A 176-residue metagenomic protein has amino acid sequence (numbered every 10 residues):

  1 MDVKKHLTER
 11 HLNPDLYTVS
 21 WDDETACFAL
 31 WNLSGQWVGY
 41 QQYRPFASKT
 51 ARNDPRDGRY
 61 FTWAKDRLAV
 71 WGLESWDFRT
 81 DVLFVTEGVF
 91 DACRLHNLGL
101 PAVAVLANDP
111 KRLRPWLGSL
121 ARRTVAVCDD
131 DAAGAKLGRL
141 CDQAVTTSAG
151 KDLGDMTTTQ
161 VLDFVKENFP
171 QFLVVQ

Functional and structural regions predicted by a protein language model:
D2-V3, L137: Generic structural signal for hydrophobic residues
K4-E24: Short, basic/aromatic recognition patches
H6-H11, T62-L73, V145-M156: Short, exposed beta-strand "edge-strand" segments with a Pro/Gly-rich flavor and a Y/T-containing core
L16-S20, G39, G134, D142: Glycine-centered structural positions embedded in regular secondary structure
T25-R122: Phosphate-handling DNA/RNA-contact segment within nucleic-acid enzymes
T80-L83, V89-Q176: TOPRIM fold recognition
